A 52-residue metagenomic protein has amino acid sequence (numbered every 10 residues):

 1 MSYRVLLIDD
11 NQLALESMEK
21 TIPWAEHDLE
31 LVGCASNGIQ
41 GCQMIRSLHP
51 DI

Functional and structural regions predicted by a protein language model:
M1-R4: Non-catalytic signal-transmission and effector/linker regions of two-component phosphorelay proteins
I8-D9, A35: Conserved sequence signature across two-component system core domains
D9-N11, D51: Acidic active-site catalytic centers that drive phospho-/nucleotidyl reactions and related ester hydrolyses
Q12-G33: Two-component/phosphorelay signaling modules centered on CheY-like receiver
E19, C34-I52: Acidic, metal-coordinating helix/loop segments flanking the phosphotransfer/catalytic sites of two-component signaling
